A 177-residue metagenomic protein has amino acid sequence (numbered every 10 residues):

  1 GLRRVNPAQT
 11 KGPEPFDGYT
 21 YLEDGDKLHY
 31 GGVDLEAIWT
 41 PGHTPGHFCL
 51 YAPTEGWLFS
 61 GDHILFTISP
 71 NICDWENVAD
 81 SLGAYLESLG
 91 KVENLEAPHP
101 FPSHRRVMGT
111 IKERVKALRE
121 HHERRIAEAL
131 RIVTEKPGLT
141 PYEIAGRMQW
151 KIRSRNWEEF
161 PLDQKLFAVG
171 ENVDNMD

Functional and structural regions predicted by a protein language model:
L2-T20, D34-R131: Metallo-beta-lactamase
L22-D24: A short, compositionally biased
D26-Y30: Short acidic-hydrophobic surface loop/beta-edge motif
R131-D177: C-terminal regulatory/interaction regions
